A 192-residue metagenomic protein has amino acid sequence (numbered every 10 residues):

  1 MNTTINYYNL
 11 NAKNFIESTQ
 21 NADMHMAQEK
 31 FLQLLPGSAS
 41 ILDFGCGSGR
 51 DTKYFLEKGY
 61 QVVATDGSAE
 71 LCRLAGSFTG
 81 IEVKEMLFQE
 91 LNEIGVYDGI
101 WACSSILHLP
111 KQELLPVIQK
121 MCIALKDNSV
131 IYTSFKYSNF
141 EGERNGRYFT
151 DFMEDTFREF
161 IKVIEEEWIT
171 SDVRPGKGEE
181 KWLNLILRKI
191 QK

Functional and structural regions predicted by a protein language model:
M1-G95, Q112-P116, K120, V130-K192: Class I (Rossmann-like) S-adenosyl-L-methionine-dependent methyltransferase catalytic domain, capturing the SAM-binding
D98: Conserved acidic residues
W101-A102: A conserved beta-strand element that flanks and buttresses the S-adenosyl-L-methionine
S105: Hydrophobic adenine-recognition pocket in adenosine-nucleotide-binding enzymes
P110, L125-K126: Helix-to-beta-strand junctions that scaffold the AdoMet/dcAdoMet cofactor pocket in Class I SAM-dependent enzymes
